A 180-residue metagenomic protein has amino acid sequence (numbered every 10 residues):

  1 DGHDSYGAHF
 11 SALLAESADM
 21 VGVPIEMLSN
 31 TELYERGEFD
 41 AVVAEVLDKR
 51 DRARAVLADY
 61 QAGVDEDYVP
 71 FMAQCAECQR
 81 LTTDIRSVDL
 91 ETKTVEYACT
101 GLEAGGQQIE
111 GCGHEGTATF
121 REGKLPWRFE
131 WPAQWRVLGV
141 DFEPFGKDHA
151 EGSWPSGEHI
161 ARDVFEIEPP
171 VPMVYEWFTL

Functional and structural regions predicted by a protein language model:
D1-R54, V64, S156-H159: N-terminal Rossmann-like or analogous alpha/beta NTP/dinucleotide-binding catalytic cores that position adenine
K49-R52, D59-L180: Alpha-helical recognition segments enriched in aromatics with Gly/Pro capping that present substrate-recognition
